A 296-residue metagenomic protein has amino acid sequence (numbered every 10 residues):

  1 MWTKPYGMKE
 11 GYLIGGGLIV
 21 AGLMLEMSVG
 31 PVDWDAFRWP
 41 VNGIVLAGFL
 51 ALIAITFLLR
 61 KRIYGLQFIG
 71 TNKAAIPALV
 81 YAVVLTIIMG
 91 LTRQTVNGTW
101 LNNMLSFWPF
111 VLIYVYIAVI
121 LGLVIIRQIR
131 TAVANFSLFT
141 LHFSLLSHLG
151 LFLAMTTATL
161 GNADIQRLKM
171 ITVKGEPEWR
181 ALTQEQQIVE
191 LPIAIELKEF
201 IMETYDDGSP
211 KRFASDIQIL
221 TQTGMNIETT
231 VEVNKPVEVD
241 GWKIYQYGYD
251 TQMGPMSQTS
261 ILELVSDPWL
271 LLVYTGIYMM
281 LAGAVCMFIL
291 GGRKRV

Functional and structural regions predicted by a protein language model:
M1-V296: Solvent-exposed, non-transmembrane regions of integral membrane proteins
